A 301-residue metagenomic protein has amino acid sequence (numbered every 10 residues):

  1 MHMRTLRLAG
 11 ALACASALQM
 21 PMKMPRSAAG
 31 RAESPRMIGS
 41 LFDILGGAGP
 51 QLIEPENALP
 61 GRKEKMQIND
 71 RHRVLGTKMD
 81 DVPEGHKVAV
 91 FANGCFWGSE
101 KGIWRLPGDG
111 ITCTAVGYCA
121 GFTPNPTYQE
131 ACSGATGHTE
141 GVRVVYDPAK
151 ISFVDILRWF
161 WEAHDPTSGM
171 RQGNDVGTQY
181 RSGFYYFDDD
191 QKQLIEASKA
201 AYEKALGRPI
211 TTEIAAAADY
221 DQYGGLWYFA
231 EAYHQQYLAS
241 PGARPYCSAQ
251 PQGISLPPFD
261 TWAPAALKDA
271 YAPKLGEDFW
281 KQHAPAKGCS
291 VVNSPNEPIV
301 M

Functional and structural regions predicted by a protein language model:
M1-P25: N-terminal chloroplast transit peptides
T5, A28-A29, D147-P148: Short coil/turn segments at secondary-structure boundaries
P25-A28, E33: Short linear motifs centered on serine/threonine within intrinsically disordered regions that correspond to eukaryotic
E33-M301: Flexible coil/turn and secondary-structure edge motifs
